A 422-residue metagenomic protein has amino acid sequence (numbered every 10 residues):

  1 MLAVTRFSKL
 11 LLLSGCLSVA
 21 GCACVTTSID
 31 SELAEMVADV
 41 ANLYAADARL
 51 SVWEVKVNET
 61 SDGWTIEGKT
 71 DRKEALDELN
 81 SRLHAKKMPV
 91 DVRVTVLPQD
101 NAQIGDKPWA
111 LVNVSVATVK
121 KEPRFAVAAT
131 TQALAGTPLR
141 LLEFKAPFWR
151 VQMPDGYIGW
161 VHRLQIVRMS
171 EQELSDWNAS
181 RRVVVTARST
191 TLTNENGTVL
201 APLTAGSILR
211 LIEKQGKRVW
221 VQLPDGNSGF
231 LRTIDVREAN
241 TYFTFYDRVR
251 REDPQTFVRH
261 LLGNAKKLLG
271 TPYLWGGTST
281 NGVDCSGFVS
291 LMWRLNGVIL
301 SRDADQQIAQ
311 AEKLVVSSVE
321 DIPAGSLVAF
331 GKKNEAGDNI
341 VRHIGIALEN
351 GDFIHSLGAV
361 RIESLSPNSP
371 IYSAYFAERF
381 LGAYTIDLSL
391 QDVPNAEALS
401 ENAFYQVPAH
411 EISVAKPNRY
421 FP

Functional and structural regions predicted by a protein language model:
V4-Q132, T137, R163-M169, R237: N-terminal targeting leaders
G63-T65, K69, L76-D77, T130-H162 (+1 more regions): SH3/SH3-like beta-barrel superfamily modules
T65-T70, Y246-E252, P272-T280, K332: Second-shell loop/turn segments in exported
D77, S81-A102, R124, K145 (+6 more regions): Boundary regions of SH3-family modules and the immediately adjacent low-complexity/disordered segments in eukaryotic
W109-V119, W177-T191, R294-I308: Short, basic/aromatic beta-hairpin or loop at an interaction surface
V112-R140, V184-L211, Y273: Beta-loop motif signature
R168, E173, T190-N194, T198 (+4 more regions): Aromatic- and glycine-rich peptidoglycan recognition patches
Y273-G287, L291-A324: Catalytic cysteine-centered active-site loop
